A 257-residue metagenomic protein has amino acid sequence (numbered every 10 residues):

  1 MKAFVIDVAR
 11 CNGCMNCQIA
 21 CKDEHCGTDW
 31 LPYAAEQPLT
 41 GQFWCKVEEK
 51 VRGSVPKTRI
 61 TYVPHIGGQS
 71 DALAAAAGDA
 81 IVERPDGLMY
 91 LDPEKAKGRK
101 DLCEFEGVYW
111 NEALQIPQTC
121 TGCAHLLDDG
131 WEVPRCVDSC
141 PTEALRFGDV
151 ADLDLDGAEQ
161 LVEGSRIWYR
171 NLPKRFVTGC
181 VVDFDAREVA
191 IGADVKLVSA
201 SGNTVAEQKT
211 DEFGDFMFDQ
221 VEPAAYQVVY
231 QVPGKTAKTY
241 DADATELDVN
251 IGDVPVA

Functional and structural regions predicted by a protein language model:
C11, S70, E94, V221 (+2 more regions): Hydrophobic loop/turn residues within beta-sheet-rich immunoglobulin-like superfamily modules
D29-A75, D79-A80, Y90-C180: Flanking helices and flexible, charged tails adjoining ferredoxin-like Fe-S electron-transfer domains in multi-subunit
L91-P93, D215-Q220: Exposed aromatic-hydrophobic patches
R175-V177, F184-S201: Short, ordered, surface-exposed loop/turn motifs in non-cytosolic proteins
A200-D215: Short, acidic Ser/Thr/Gly-rich low-complexity loop/linker segments typical of extracellular and cell-surface proteins
E222-G234: A short, solvent-exposed beta-strand micro-motif common in secreted/extracellular proteins
P233-A257: Structured interaction patches on ligand/partner-binding surfaces of diverse proteins
